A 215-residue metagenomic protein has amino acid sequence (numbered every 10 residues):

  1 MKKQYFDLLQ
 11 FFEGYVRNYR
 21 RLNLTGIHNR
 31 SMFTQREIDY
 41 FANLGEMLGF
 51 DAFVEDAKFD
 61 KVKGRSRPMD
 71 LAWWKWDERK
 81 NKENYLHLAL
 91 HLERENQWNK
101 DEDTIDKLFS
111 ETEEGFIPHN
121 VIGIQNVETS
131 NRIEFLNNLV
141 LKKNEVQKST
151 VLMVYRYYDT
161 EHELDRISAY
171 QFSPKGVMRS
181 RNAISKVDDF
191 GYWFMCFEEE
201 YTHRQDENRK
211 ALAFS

Functional and structural regions predicted by a protein language model:
M1-P68: Acidic-basic catalytic patches of nuclease active cores, encompassing PD-(D/E)XK and other metal-cofactor nuclease
V54, V121-I124, M153-V154: A structural signal for short, well-ordered beta-strand segments and their strand-loop junctions that often border
K61-N81: Short acidic loop-to-beta-strand element that houses the catalytic metal-binding Asp/Glu of nuclease active sites
L71-W73, L86-N96, L108: Conserved catalytic cores of phosphodiester-cleaving nucleases, focusing on short active-site segments
K80-N84, E113: Short, conserved, surface-exposed binding loops centered on an aromatic residue
Y85-H87, F116-P118, K148: A general structural motif
E95-N144: Catalytic cores of nucleic-acid endonucleases
L141-S215: C-terminal tail/extension regions appended to the core domain(s) of diverse proteins
